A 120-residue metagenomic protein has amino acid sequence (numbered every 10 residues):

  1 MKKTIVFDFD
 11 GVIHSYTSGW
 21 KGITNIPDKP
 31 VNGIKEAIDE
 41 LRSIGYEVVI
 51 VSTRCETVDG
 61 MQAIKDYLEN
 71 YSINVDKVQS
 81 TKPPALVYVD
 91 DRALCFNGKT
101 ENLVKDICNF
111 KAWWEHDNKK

Functional and structural regions predicted by a protein language model:
M1-K120: HAD-like aspartate-dependent phosphatase fold
